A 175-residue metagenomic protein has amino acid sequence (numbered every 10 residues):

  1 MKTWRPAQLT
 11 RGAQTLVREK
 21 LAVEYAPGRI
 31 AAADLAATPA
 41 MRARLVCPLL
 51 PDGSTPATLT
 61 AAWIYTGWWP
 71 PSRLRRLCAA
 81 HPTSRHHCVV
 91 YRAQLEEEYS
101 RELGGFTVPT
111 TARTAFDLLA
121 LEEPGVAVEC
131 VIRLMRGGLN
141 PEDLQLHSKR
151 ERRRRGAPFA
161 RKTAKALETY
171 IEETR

Functional and structural regions predicted by a protein language model:
M1-R153, P158-R175: Short gly/ser-rich loop at a beta-strand->alpha-helix junction or flexible surface loop bordering the NTP-binding
